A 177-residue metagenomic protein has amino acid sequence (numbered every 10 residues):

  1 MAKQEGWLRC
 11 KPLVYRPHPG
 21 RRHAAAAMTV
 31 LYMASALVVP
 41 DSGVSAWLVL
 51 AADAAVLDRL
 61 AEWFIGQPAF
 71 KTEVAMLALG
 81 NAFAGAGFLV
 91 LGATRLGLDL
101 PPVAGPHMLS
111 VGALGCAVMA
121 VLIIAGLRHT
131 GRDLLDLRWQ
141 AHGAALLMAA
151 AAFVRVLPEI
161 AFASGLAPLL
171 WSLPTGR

Functional and structural regions predicted by a protein language model:
M1-R177: Hydrophobic alpha-helical transmembrane segments of multi-pass integral membrane proteins
